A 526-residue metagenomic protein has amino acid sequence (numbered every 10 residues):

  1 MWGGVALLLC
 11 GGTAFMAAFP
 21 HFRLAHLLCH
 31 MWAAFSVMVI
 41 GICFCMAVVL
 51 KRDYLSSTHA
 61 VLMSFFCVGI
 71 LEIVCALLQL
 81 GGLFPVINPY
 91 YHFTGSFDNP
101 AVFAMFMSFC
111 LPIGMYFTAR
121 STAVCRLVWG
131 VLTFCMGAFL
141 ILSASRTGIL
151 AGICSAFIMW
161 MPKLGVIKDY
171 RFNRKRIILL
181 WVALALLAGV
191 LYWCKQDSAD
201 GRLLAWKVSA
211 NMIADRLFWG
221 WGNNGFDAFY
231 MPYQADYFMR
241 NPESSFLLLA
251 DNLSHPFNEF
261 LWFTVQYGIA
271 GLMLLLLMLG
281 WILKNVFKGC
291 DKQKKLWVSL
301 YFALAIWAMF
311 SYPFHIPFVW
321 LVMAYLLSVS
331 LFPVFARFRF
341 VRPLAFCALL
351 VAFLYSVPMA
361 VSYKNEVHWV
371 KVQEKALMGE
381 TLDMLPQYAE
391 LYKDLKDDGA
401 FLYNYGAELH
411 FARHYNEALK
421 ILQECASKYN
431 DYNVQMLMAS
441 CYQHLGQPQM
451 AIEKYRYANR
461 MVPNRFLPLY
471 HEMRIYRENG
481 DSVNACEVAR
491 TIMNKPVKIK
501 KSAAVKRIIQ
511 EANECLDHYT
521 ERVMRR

Functional and structural regions predicted by a protein language model:
M1-C67, F117-V128, W160-I177, L331-E390 (+9 more regions): Transmembrane signal-anchor hairpin modules in multi-pass inner-membrane enzymes, especially those that act on
W2-P20, M31-V49, S56-Y91, G95-R176 (+6 more regions): Alpha-helical transmembrane segments of multi-pass inner-membrane proteins
I87, N223-Q266: Interfacial juxtamembrane loops and adjacent helix segments that form the catalytic/substrate-binding surfaces
H92-F93, S155-A156, F172-L217, L247-D251 (+1 more regions): Flexible juxtamembrane loops connecting transmembrane helices in multi-pass membrane enzymes that build or modify
W129, T133-M136, Q387, I421 (+2 more regions): Alpha-helical solenoid repeat scaffolds, predominantly canonical TPR units
L275-V367: Long, contiguous interaction/recruitment modules in multidomain scaffold/adaptor proteins
E390-K393, E424-S427, R456-R460, N494: Conserved structural position within tetratricopeptide repeats
Y457-R460, R474-K500: TPR/TPR-like (Sel1-like) alpha-helical repeat modules
